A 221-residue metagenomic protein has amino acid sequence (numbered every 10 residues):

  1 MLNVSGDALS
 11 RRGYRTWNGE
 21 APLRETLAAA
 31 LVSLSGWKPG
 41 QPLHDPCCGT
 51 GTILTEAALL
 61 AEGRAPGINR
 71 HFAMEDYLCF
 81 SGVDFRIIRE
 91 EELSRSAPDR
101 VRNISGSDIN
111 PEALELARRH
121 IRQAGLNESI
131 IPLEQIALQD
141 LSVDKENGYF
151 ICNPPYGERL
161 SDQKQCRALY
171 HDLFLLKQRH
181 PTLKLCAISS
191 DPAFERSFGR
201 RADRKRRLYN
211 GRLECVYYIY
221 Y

Functional and structural regions predicted by a protein language model:
M1-R15: Non-catalytic substrate-recognition/targeting regions of SAM-dependent transferases
V4, C47, S189: Glycine-rich, histidine-containing beta strand-loop boundary motifs that form or position
V4, R118, F198-G199: Short, flexible helix/strand-to-coil boundary loops that buttress conserved ligand/catalytic motifs in alpha/beta
V4-G6, P111, Y156: Non-catalytic surface loops within mature trypsin-like serine protease
D7, R95-P98, N153: A short alpha-helix capping/helix-coil boundary motif
G13-L23: Class I SAM-dependent methyltransferase Rossmann-like catalytic core, especially the SAM/SAH-binding loop
L23-S142, E158-R159, Q165: Conserved S-adenosyl-L-methionine
E134-Y221: C-terminal catalytic and target-recognition region of SAM-dependent MTase-like enzymes, primarily methyltransferases
